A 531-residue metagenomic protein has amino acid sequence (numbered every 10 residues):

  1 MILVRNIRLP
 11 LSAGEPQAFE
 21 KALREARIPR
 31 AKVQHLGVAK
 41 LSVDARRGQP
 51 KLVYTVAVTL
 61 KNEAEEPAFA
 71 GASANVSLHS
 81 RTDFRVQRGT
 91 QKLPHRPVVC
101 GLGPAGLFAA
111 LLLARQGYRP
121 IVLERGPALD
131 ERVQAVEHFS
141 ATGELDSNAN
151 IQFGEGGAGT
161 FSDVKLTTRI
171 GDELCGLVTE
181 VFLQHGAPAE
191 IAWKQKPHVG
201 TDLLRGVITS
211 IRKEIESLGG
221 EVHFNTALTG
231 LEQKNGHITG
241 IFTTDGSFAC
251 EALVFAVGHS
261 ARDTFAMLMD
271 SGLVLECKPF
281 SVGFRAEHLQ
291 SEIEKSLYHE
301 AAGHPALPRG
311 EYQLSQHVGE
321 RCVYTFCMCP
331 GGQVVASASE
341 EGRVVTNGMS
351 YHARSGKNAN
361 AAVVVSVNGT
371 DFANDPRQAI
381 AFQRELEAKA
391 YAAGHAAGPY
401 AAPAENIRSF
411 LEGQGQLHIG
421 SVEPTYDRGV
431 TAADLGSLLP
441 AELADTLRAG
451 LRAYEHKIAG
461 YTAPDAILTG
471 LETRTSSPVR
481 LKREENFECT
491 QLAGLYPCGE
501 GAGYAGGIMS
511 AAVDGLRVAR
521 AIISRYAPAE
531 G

Functional and structural regions predicted by a protein language model:
M1-P50, V56-H185, A189-G531: Residues forming the flavin
